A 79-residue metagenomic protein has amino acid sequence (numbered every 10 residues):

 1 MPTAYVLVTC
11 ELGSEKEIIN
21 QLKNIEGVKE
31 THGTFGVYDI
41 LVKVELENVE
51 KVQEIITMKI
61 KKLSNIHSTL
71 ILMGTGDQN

Functional and structural regions predicted by a protein language model:
M1-N79: A compositional/biophysical signature of low hydrophobicity enriched in polar/charged and small residues
